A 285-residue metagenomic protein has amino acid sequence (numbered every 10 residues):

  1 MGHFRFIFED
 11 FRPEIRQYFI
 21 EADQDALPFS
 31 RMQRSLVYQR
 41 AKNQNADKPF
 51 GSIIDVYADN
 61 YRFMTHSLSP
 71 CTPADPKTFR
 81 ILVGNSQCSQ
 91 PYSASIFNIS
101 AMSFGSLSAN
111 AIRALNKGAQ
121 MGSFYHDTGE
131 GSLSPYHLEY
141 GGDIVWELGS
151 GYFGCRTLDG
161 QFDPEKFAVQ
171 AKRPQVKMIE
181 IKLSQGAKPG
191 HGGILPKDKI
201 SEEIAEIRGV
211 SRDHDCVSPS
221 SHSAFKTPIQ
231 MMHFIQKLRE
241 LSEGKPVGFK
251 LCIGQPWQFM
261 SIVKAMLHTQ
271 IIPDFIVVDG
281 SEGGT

Functional and structural regions predicted by a protein language model:
M1-F97, A101-Q120, F124-Y125, S132-G141 (+3 more regions): Conserved, well-structured core domains of diverse proteins
K117, L133, L138-Y140, D159-T285: Alpha/beta enzyme core
W146-G154, E203-G209: Glycine-/small-residue-rich beta-strand-loop submotif within the FAD-binding core of flavoenzymes
